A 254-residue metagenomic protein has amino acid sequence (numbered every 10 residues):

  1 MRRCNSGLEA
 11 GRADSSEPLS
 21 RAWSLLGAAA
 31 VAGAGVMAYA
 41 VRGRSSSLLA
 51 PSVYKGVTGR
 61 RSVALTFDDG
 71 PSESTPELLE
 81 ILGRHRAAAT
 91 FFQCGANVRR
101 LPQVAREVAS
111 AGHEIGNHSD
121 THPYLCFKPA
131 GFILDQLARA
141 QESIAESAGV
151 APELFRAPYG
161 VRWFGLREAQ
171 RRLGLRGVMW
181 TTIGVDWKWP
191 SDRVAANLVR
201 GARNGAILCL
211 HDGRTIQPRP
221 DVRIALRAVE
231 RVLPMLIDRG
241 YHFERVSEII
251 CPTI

Functional and structural regions predicted by a protein language model:
M1-S20: N-terminal Lys/Arg-rich, disordered targeting/topogenic segments
E17-R42: Hydrophobic alpha-helical topogenic segments used for membrane insertion/localization
G43-C126, F132, Q136, S143 (+2 more regions): Active-site beta->alpha N-cap acidic-glycine motif
S47-G59, H85, R99, R219-I254: C-terminal domain-boundary segment and adjacent tail
D68, L82, I115, F155-P158 (+3 more regions): Divalent metal-coordination and catalytic microenvironments
G70, C94-A96, D120, A157-G160 (+3 more regions): Active-site beta-loop-alpha junctions enriched in small/polar residues
P123-K128, T215-R219: A short acidic, helix-capping loop that chelates divalent metal ions and anchors anionic groups
V161, L166-A202, Y241-P252: His/Asp/Glu-enriched short active-site or ligand-binding loop at hydrolase and phosphoryl-transfer sites
